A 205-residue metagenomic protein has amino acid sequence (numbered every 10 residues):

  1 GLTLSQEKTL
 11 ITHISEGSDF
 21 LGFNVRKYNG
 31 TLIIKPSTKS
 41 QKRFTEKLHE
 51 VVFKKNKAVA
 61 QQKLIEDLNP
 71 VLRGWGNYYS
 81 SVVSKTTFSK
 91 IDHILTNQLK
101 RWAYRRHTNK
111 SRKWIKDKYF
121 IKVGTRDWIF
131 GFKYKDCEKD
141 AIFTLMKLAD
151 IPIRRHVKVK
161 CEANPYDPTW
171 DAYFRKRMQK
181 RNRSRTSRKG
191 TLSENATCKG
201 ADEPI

Functional and structural regions predicted by a protein language model:
G1-I205: Non-catalytic terminal/accessory segments
